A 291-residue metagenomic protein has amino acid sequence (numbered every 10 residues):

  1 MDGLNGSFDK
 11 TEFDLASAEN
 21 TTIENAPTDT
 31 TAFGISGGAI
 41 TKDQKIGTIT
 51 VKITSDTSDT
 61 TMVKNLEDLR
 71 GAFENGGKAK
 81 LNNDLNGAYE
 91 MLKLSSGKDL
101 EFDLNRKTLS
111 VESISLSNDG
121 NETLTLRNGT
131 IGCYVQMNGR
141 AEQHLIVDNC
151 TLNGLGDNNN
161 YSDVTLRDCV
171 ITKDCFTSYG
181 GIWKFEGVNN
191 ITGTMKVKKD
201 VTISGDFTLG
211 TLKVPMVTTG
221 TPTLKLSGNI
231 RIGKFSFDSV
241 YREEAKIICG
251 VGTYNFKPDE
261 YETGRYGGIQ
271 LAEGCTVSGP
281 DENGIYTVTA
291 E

Functional and structural regions predicted by a protein language model:
M1-E74, E186-V188, G193-T194, T202-D206 (+1 more regions): Extracellular/surface-exposed low-complexity segments
M1-G3, E24-P27, L104-R106, T123-T130 (+6 more regions): Right-handed parallel beta-helix
N20, D84, G97-D99, D119-N121 (+6 more regions): Tight coil/turn sites that cap or link beta-strands
T41-D43, T48-I53, G120, E142 (+2 more regions): Intrinsically disordered, low-complexity Ser/Pro/Thr-rich segments that encode short linear phospho-regulatory motifs
V63, A72-G87, D99-N105, L226: Glycine-rich repeat segments that build the extracellular carbohydrate-interaction surface of secreted and virion
G87-E101, L109-I146, G156-N159, V214-T218 (+1 more regions): Extracellular beta-strand-rich solenoid/capping regions of secreted or surface-exposed proteins that bind or remodel
Y134-M137, L155-N159, C175-T177, T194-M195 (+3 more regions): Short, tandemly repeated low-complexity microdomains enriched for cysteine and small residues
